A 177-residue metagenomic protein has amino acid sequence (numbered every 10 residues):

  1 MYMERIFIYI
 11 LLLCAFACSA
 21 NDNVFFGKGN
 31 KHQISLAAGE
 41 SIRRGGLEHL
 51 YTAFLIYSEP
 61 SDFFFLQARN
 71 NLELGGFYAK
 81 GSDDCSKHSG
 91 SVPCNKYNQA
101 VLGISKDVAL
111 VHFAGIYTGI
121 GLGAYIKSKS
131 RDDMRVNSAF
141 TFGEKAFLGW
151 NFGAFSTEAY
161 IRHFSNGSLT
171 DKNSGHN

Functional and structural regions predicted by a protein language model:
M1-K28: Cleavable N-terminal export/targeting peptides
C18-R69, L74: Short glycine/proline- and aromatic-enriched beta-strand/turn motifs that initiate or cap beta-hairpins
V24-Q33, E144-N177: Predominantly the C-terminal beta-signal and adjacent terminal strand-loop region of outer-membrane beta-barrel
N30-H32, L47-A53, K96-L102, S138-E144 (+2 more regions): Residues that define the transmembrane beta-barrel architecture of outer-membrane proteins
H32-A38, N70-L74, T118-L122, E144-L148 (+1 more regions): Membrane-embedded beta-strand positions of outer-membrane beta-barrel proteins
S41-R43, K87-P93, S130-R135, S168-S174: Extracellular loop and loop/strand-boundary signature of outer-membrane beta-barrel proteins
Y51-K129: Gram-negative (and chloroplast) outer-membrane scaffold detector with strong preference for beta-barrel transmembrane
Y125-F147: Acidic, glycine-rich flexible loop segments
